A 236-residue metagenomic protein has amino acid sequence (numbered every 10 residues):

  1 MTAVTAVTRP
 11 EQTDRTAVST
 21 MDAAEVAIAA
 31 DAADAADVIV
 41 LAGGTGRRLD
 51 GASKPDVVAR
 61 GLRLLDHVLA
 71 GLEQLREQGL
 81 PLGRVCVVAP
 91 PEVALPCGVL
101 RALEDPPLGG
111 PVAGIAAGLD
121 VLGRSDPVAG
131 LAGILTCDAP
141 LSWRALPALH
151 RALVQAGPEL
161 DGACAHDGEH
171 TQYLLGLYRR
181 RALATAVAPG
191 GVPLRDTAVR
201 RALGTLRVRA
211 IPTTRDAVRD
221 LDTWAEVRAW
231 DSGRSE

Functional and structural regions predicted by a protein language model:
M1-T2, E236: Short, intrinsically disordered, low-complexity terminal/loop segments
T2-G51: N-terminal nucleotide-binding beta1-loop-alpha1 segment
P10-T16, E77, V85, R181 (+1 more regions): Positively charged, low-complexity intrinsically disordered regions
D14-T20, A59, A184, G233: Intrinsically disordered, low-complexity segments enriched in polar/charged small residues
D31-D196, R201-A217, W224-A225: Nucleotide and nucleotide-moiety/phosphate-recognizing core
V218-E236: Short, basic/aromatic-enriched C-terminal tail that caps enzymatic domains
